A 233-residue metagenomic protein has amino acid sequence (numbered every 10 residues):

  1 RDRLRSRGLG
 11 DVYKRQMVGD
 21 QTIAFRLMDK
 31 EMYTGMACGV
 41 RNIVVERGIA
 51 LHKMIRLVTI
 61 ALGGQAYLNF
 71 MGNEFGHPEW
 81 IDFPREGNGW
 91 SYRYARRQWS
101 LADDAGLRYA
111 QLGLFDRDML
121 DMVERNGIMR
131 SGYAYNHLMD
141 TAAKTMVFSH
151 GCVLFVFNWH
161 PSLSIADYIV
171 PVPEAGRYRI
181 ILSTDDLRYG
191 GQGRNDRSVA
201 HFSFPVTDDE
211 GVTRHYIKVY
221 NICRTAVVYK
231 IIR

Functional and structural regions predicted by a protein language model:
D2-Y13: Single conserved hydrophobic/aromatic residue that forms the stacking wall/gate of nucleotide- or nucleobase-binding
R3-R5, R26, K144: Basic side chains
G10, I23-F25, N69, N73: Hydrophobic transmembrane signal anchors and adjacent membrane-proximal interface regions, especially in viral
K14-V45: Active-site clefts of carbohydrate-active enzymes
K30-T34, V44-N69, N73-R233: Carbohydrate-interacting/catalytic domains
